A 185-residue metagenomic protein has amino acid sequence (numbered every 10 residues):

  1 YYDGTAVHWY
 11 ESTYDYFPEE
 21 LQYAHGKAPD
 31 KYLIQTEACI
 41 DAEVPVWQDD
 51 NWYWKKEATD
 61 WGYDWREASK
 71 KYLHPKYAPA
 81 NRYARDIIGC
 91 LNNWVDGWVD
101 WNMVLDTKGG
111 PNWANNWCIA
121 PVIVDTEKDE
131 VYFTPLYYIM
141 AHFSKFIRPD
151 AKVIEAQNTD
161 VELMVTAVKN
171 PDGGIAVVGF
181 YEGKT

Functional and structural regions predicted by a protein language model:
Y1, P18-Y23, N81-R85, N158-E162: Alpha-helical scaffolding within the catalytic cores of extracellular/periplasmic polymer-degrading hydrolases
Y1, V124, E182-T185: Short, intrinsically disordered, charge-balanced linker/junction segments flanking boundaries in proteins
Y1-V46, K55-K56, D60: Active-site neighborhood of glycoside hydrolase catalytic domains
Y2-D3, A28-L33, N93-W98, P149 (+1 more regions): Loop/turn elements at helix/coil->beta-strand transitions in domains of secreted/extracellular proteins
H8, Y23-K27, N93, W101 (+1 more regions): Structured segments of extracytoplasmic/periplasmic soluble domains in secreted or envelope-associated proteins
L21, A84-L91, A141-S144, A176-V178: Generic hydrophobic alpha-helical scaffold/packing signal
Q35-I139, E155-N158: Aromatic/acidic polysaccharide-binding cleft in carbohydrate-active enzymes
K145, A156-T185: Carbohydrate-binding surface patches
